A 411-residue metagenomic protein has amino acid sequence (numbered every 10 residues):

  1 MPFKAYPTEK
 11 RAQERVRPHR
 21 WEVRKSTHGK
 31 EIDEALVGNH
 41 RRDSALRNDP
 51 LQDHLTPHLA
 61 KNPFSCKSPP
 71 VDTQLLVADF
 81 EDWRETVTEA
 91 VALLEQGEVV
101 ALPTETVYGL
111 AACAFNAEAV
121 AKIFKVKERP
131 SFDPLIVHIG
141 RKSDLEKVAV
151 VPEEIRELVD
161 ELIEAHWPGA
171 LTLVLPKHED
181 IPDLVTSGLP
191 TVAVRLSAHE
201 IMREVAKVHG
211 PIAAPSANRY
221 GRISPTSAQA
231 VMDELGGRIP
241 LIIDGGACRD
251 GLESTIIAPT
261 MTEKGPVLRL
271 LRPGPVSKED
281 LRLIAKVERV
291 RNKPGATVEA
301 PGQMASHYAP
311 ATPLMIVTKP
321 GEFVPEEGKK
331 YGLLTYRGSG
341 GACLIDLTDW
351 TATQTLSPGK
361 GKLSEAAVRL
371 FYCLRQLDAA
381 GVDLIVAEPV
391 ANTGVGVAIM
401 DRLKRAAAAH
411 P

Functional and structural regions predicted by a protein language model:
P7, E14, E31-E34, H40-R41 (+1 more regions): Alpha-helix boundary/capping motif
P18, S26, S44, S65-S68: Serine residues within intrinsically disordered or low-complexity segments
R42-P50, T56: N-terminal polybasic/positive-inside topogenic patches
H58, P63-P411: Active-site-adjacent structural elements in enzyme catalytic cores
